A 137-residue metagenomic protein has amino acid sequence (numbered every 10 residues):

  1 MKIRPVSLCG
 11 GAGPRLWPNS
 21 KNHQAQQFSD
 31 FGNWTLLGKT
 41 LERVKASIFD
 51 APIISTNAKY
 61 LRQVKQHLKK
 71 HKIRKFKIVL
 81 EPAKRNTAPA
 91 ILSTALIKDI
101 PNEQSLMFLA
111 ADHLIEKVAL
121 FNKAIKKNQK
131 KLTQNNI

Functional and structural regions predicted by a protein language model:
M1-S7, R15-P18, W34-F108, L114-A119: Conserved N-terminal catalytic core of the sugar/cofactor nucleotidyltransferase
G11: Active-site beta-to-alpha loop of glycosyltransferases that engages the nucleotide-sugar donor
P14-S29: Conserved N-terminal glycine-rich FAD pyrophosphate-binding loop of Rossmann-like flavoproteins
N22-Q26, H71, K123-K127: Glycine-rich, phosphate-binding/catalytic loops in enzymes
Q24-Q27, Q63-Q66, Q104, Q129 (+1 more regions): Residue-identity detector for glutamine
F28, I78-V79, I137: Conserved beta-strand scaffold positions in the cores of enzyme catalytic domains, especially in NTP/NDP-utilizing
K117-I137: Conserved donor-nucleotide/metal-binding helix-loop-beta segment in metal-dependent transferases, i.e., the alpha-helix
